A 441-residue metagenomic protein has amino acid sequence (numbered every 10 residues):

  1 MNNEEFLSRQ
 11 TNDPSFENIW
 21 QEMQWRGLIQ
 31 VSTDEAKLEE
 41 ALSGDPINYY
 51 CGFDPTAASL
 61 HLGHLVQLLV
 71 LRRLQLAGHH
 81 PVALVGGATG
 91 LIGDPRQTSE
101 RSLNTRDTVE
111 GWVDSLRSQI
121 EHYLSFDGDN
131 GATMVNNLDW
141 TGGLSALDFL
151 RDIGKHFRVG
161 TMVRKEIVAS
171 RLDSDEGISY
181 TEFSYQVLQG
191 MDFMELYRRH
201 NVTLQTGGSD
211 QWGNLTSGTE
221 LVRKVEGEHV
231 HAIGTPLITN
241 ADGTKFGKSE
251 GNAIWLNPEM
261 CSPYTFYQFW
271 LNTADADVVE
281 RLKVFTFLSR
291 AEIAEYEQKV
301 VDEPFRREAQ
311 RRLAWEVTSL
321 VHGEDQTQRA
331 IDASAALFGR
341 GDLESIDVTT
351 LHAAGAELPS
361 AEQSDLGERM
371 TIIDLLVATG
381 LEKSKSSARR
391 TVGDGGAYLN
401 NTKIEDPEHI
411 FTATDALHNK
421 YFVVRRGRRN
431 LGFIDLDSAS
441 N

Functional and structural regions predicted by a protein language model:
M1-Q211, T216-T219, E226-H231, T244: NTP-dependent nucleotidyl-transfer catalytic core
V225-N441: Conserved nucleotide- and phosphate/pyrophosphate-binding catalytic cores in adenylate/nucleotidyl-handling enzymes
